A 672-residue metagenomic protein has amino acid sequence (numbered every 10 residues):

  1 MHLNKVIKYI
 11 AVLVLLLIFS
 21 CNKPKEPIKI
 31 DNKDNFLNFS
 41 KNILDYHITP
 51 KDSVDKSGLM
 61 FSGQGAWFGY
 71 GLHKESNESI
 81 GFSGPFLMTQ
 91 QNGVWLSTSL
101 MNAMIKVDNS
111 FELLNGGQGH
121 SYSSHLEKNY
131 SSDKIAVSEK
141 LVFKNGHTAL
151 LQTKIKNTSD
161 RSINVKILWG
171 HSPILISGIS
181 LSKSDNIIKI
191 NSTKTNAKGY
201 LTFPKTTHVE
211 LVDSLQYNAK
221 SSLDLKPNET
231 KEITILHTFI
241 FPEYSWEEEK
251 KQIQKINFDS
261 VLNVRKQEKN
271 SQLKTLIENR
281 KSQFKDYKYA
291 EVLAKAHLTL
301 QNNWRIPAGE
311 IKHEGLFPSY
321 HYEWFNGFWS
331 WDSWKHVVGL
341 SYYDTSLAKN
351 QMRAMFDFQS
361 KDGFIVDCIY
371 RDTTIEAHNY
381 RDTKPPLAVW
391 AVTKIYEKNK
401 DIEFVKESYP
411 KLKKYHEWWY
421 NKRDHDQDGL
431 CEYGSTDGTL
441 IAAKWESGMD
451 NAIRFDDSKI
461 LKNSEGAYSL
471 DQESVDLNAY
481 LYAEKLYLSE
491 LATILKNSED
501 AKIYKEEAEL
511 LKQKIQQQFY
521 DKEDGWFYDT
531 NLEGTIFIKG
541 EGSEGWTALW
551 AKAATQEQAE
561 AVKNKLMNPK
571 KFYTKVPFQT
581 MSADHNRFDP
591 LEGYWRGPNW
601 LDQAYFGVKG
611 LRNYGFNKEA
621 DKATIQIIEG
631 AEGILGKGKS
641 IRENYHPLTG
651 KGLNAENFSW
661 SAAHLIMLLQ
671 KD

Functional and structural regions predicted by a protein language model:
K5-V12: Sec-dependent signal peptide recognition, specifically the positively charged N-region followed immediately by
I10, C21-K288, Y343, N613 (+1 more regions): Terminal accessory carbohydrate-recognition/targeting modules of carbohydrate-active enzymes
V14-S20: Hydrophobic h-region of N-terminal signal peptides that target proteins for export in Gram-negative bacteria
P27-S97, H378-K398, Y520-P569, G593-D672: C-terminal capping/lid segments that line or modulate ligand- or cofactor-binding pockets
N157, N326-R454, N478, Y482 (+4 more regions): Aromatic-rich carbohydrate-recognition surfaces in CAZymes
E247-E268, Q272, K288-K295, D344-D357 (+6 more regions): Extended, well-ordered alpha-helical scaffold segments
Q283-G327, M352-N379, D428-E473, Q513-N599 (+1 more regions): Extended glycan-interaction surfaces of carbohydrate-active proteins
D471-D476, S498: Structured, solvent-exposed acidic/aromatic patches
